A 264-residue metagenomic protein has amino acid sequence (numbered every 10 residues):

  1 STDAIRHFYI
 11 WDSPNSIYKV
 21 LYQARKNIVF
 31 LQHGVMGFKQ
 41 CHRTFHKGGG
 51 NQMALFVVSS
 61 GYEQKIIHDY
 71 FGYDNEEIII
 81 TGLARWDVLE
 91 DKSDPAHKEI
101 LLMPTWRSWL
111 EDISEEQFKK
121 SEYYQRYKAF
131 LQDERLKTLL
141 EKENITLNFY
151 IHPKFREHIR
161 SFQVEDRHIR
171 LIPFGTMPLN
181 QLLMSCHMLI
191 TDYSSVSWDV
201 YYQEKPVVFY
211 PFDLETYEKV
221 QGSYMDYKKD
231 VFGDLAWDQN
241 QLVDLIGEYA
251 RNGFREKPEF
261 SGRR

Functional and structural regions predicted by a protein language model:
S1-L89: Active-site and donor-binding regions of nucleotide-sugar-utilizing enzymes
Y9-G34, K119-A129, K205-T216: A short, gly/pro- and small-residue-rich
L21, G48-G49, L139, Q181-L182 (+1 more regions): Structural alpha-helical scaffold elements that stabilize or flank donor/cofactor-binding regions in carbohydrate
A54, K98, M184-H187: Conserved acidic residues
A54-S60, T146-N148, L189-I190: A short beta-strand/loop micro-motif in the catalytic core of glycosyltransferases that engages the nucleotide-sugar
A84-S161, D234-A236: Conserved catalytic-core segment of nucleotide-activated headgroup transferases in glycan assembly
P153-W198: Donor nucleotide-activated moiety binding/catalytic core segment of transferases that use nucleotide-activated donors
S161-D166, S195-R263: Catalytic binding pocket for nucleotide-activated donors in carbohydrate/polymer assembly enzymes
